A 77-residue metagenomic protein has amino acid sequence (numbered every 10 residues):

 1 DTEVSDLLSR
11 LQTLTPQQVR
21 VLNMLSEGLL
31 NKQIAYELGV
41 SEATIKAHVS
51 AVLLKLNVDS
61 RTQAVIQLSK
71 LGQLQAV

Functional and structural regions predicted by a protein language model:
D1-M24, V77: Regulatory hinge/linker segments at domain boundaries that couple sensory/effector modules to output domains
L14, V58, Q73: Hydrophobic patch in the ABC ATPase nucleotide-binding domain
L25-L29, L68-S69: Short helix-to-turn junction characteristic of helix-turn-helix DNA-binding domains, especially the helix
G28-Q63: Recognition helix of helix-turn-helix DNA-binding domains
L71-V77: Generic C-terminal helix-cap and adjacent flexible tail
